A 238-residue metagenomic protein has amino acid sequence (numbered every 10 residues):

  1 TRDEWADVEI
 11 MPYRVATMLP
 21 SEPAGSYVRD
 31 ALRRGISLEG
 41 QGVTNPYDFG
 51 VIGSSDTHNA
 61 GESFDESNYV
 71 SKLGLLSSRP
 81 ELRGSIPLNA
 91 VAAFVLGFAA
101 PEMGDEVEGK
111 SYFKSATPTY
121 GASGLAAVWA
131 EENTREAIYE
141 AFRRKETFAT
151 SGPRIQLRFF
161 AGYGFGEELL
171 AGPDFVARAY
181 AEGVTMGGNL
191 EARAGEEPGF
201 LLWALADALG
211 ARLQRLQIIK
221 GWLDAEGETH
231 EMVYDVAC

Functional and structural regions predicted by a protein language model:
T1-C238: C-terminal functional module detector
